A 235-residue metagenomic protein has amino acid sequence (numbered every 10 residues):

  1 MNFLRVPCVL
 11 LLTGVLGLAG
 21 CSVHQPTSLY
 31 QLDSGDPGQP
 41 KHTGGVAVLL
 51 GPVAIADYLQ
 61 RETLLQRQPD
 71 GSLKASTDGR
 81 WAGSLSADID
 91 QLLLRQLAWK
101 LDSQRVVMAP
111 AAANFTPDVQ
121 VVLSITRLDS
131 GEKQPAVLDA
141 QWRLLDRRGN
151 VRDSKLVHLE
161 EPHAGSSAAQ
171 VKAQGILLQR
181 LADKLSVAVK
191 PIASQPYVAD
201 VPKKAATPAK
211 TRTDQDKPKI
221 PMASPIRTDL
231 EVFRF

Functional and structural regions predicted by a protein language model:
M1-C21: Sec-dependent bacterial lipoprotein signal peptides
A19-L85, S194-F235: A structural "domain/chain start" motif
S22-D33, S103-R148, R212-F235: Surface-exposed short loop/turn segments
T43-V48, R61, S76, D88 (+3 more regions): Extracytoplasmic
V53-I55, P69, T126-L128, Q141-G149 (+1 more regions): Solvent-exposed coil/turn segments that connect beta secondary-structure elements in extracytoplasmic/periplasmic
L73-R80, G149-K184: Short secondary-structure boundary motifs at beta->alpha junctions and helix caps
A75-R105: Mid-chain, structured segments of secreted extracytoplasmic proteins
S86, D90-L94, G175-L178, A182 (+1 more regions): Extracytoplasmic/secreted envelope proteins and their assembly/folding machinery, especially bacterial periplasmic
